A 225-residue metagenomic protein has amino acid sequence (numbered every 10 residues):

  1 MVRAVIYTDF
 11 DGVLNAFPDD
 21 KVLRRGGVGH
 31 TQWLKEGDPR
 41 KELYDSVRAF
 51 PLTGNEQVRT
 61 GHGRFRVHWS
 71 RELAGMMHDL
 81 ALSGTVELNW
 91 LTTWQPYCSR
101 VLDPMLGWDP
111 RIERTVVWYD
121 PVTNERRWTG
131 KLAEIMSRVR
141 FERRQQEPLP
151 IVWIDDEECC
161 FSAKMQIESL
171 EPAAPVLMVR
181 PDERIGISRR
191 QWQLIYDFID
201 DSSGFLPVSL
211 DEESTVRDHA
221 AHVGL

Functional and structural regions predicted by a protein language model:
M1-A4, V22, G29, E213-L225: Actinobacteria-biased recognition of intrinsically disordered, low-complexity terminal regions
V2-P121: Alpha-helical substrate-recognition element adjacent to the catalytic core
Y97-L225: C-terminal cap/substrate-recognition subdomain and adjoining C-terminal extension of metal-dependent phosphatase-like
